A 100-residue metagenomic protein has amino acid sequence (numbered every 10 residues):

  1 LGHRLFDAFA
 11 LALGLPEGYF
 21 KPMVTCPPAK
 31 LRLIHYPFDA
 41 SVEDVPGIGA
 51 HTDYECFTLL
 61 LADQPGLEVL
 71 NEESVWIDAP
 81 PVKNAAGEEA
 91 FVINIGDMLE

Functional and structural regions predicted by a protein language model:
L1-E100: Peripheral, non-catalytic segments flanking oxidoreductase cores
